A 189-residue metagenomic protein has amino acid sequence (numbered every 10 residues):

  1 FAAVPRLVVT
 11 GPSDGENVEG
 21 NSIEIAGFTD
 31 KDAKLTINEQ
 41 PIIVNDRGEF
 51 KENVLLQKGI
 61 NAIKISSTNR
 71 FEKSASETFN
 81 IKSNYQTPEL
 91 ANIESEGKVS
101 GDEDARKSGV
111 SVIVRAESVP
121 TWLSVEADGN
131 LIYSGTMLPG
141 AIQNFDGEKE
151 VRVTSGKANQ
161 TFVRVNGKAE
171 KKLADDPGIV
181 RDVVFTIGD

Functional and structural regions predicted by a protein language model:
F1-Q86: Ser/Thr-rich low-complexity repeats and stalk/linker segments
G15-N17, N92-I142: Extracytoplasmic/periplasm-facing segments of secreted or lipoprotein envelope proteins
V18, N84-S108, L173-D189: Intrinsically disordered, low-complexity Ser/Thr-rich linker and spacer segments in cell-wall-related proteins
S22-E24, E49-K51, G109-S111, G140 (+1 more regions): Transmembrane beta-barrel architecture of outer membranes
A26-K34, A116-T121, K157-Q160: Short proline/glycine-enriched turn/loop motifs at strand-loop junctions of beta-rich domains
T29-P41, L123-D128, V163-N166: Change to "...patches in solvent-exposed regions of secreted, membrane-anchored, or virion-exposed structural
G59-I63, V110, V151: Exposed beta-strand face motif in extracellular beta-rich ectodomains
S124-E126, N130-S134, L138-D189: Extracytoplasmic
